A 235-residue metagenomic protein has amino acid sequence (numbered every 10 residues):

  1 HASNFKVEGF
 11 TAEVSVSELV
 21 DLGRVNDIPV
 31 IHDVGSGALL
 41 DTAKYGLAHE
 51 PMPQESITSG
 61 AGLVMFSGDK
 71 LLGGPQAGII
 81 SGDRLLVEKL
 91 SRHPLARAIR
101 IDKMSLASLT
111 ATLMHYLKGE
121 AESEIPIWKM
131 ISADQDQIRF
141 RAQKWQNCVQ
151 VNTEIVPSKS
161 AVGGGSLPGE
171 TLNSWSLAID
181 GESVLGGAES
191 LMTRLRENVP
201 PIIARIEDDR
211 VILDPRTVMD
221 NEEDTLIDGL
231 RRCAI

Functional and structural regions predicted by a protein language model:
H1-Y116, Q150, G229: Conserved PLP-enzyme active-site core in the AAT-like
A12-L19, M52, L117, I131-Q137 (+2 more regions): General structural signal for secondary-structure boundaries
D41, L71, I131-S132, V211 (+1 more regions): Glycine-rich phosphate/diphosphate-binding loops and the adjacent beta-loop-alpha structural elements that coordinate
V64, S91-H93, S123, E154 (+2 more regions): Short, functionally important structural connectors and interaction interfaces within domains
G68-D69, V87, A96-A98, K103 (+6 more regions): Generic secondary-structure boundary/loop-capping signal
L85, H93-P94, I101-V149, V156-K159 (+1 more regions): Structural motif of enzymes handling amino- and sulfur-group chemistry
R97, L195-I203, R231-I235: A common structural junction motif
Q135, R139-L226: Conserved C-terminal alpha-helix-loop-beta "cap" of PLP-dependent enzymes that closes/shapes the active-site mouth
